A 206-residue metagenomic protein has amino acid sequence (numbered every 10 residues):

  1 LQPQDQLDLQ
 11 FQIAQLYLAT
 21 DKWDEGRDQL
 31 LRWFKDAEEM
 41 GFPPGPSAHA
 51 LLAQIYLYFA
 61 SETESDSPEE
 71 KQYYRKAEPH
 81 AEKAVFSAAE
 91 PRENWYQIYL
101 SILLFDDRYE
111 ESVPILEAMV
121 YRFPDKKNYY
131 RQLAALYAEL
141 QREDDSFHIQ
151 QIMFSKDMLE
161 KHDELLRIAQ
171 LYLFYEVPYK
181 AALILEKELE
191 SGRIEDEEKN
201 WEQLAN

Functional and structural regions predicted by a protein language model:
L1-N206: Alpha-solenoid helical repeat scaffolds
